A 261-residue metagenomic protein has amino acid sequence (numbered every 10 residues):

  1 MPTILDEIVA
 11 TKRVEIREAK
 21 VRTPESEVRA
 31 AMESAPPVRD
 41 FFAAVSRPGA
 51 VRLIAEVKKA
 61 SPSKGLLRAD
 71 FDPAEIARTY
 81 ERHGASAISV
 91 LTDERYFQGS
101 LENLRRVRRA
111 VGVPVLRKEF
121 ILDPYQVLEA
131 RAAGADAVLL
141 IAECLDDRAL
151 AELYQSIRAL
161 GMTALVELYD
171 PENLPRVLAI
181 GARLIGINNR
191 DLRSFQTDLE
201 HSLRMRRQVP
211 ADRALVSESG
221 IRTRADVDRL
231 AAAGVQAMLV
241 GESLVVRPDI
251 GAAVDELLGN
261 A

Functional and structural regions predicted by a protein language model:
P2-D70: An N-cap/entry alpha-helix motif that binds or orients negatively charged groups
D6, S86, D136, R183 (+1 more regions): Receiver (REC) domain switch/active-site residues of two-component response regulators
T11, K58-A60, D93, F120-I121 (+5 more regions): Active-site beta-loop-alpha junctions enriched in small/polar residues
R52, V57, K64-L165, P171-R176 (+1 more regions): N-terminal active-site wall of soluble small-molecule enzyme domains
L122-A133, Y169-I180, S217, I221-V240 (+1 more regions): Catalytic cores of alpha/beta
E129-A149, G186-F195, V235-V254: Glycine-rich phosphate-binding active-site loops on the catalytic face of alpha/beta enzymes
L184-V240: Catalytic-face loop-and-helix region of soluble metabolic enzyme cores
R204-Q208, A231, V246-A261: C-terminal helical cap(s) of enzyme catalytic domains, especially alpha/beta-barrels
